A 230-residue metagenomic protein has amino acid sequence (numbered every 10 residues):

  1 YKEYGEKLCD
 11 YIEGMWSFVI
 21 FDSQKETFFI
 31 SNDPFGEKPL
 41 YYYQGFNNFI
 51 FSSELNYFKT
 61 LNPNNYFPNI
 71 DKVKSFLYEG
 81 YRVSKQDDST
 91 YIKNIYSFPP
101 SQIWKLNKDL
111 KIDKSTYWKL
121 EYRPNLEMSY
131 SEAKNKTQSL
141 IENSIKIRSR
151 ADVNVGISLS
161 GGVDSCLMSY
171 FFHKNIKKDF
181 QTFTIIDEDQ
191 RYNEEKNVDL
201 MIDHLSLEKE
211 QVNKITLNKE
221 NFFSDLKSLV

Functional and structural regions predicted by a protein language model:
Y1-E3, Y78-V83, V230: Active-site loops of AMP-binding adenylate-forming
Y1-K25: Catalytic core of PPM/PP2C metal-dependent serine/threonine phosphatase domains
E3-Y4, Y11-E13, D87-T90, K136 (+2 more regions): Short, conserved clusters of charged catalytic residues that mark active-site and nucleotide-handling motifs
C9-G14, Q86-I95, R148-V155, T184: Short coil/turn segments at secondary-structure boundaries
E13, F98-P99, V230: Short, solvent-exposed loop/turn segments at the edges of secondary structure
E13-M15, I70, C166: Conserved glycosyltransferase catalytic-site signature
S17, S23-F49, N64, K108 (+1 more regions): ATP-dependent adenylate-handling active sites, centered on carboxylate activation for C-N bond formation
F21-M128: N-terminal segments that mediate ammonia production and transfer in glutamine-dependent amidotransferase systems
